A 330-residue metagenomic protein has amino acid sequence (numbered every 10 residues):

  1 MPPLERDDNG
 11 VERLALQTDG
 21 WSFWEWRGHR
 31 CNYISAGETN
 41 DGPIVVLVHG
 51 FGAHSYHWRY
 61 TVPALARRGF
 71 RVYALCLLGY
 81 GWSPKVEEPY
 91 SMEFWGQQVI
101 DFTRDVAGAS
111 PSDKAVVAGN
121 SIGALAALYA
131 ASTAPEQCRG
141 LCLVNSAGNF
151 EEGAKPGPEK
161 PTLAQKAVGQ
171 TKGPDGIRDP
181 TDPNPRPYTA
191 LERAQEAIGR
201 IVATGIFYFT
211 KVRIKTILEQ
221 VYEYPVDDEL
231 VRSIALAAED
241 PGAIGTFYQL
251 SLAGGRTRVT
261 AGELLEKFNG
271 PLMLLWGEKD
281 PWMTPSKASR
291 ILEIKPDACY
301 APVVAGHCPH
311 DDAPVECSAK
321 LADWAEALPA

Functional and structural regions predicted by a protein language model:
E12-L16, G20-H29, I34-S35, R67 (+4 more regions): Active-site loop/oxyanion-hole signature of alpha/beta-hydrolase fold enzymes
H29, I34-W82: Conserved HGGG/HGGXW glycine-rich cap/lid loop of the alpha/beta-hydrolase fold
V48-G50, N120, W276: The conserved beta1-alpha1 loop
M92, G96-Q97, T103, P111 (+3 more regions): Flexible "cap/lid" subdomain of the alpha/beta-hydrolase fold that forms the substrate-access gate
G119, G123, A127: Gly/Ala-rich beta-loop-alpha elbow adjacent to hydrolase catalytic centers
E278-D280, A305-G306: Acidic beta-to-alpha connecting loop that harbors the catalytic carboxylate
A288, L292-H307: Catalytic histidine neighborhood in serine/cysteine hydrolases with alpha/beta-hydrolase-type architecture
A305-A319: Catalytic histidine-centered segment of alpha/beta-hydrolase-like enzymes
